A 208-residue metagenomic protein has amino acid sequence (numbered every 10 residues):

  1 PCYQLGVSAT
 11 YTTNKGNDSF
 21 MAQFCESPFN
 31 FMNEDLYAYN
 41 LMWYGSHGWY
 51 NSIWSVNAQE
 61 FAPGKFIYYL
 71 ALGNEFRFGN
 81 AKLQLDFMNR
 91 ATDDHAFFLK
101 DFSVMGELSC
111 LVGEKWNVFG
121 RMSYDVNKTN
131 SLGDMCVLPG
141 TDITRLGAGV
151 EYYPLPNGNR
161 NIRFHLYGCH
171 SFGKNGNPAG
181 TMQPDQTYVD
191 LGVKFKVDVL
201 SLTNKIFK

Functional and structural regions predicted by a protein language model:
P1-Y44, W54-A58, K194-K196: Surface-exposed coil loops of outer-membrane beta-barrel proteins
N14-G16, S46-G48, R77-G79: Short strand-coil-strand connectors
Y50-V56, A62-K208: Outer-membrane beta-barrel pore domains
